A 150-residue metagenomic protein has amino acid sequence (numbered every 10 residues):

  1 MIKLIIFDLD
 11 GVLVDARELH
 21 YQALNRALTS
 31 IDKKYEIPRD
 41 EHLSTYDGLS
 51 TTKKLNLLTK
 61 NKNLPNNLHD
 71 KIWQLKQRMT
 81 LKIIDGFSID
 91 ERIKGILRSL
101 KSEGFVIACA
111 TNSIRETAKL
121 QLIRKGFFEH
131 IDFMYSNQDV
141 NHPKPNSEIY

Functional and structural regions predicted by a protein language model:
I2-K94, R98-S99: N-terminal helical cap/lid subdomain that shapes the substrate entry/recognition surface in HAD-like hydrolases
I6-D8, A108, Y135: Conserved beta-strand segments that form the floor/walls of ligand-binding pockets within enzyme and binding domains
V14, I107-A108, H142: A generic structural signal for short coil/turn motifs at secondary-structure boundaries
T45, A110-N112, N137: Structural motif
G86, I114-Y150: Substrate-recognition "cap/lid" segment bordering the active-site pocket of phosphatases
I93-I123: Substrate-recognition element of Asp-dependent hydrolases with the DxDx(T/V) motif
